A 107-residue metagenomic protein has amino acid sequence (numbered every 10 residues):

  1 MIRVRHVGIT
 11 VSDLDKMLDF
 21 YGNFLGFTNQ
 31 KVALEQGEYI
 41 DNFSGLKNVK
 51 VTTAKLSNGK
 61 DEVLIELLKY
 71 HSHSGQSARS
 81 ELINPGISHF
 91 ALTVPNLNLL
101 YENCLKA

Functional and structural regions predicted by a protein language model:
M1-I2, Q36, K47, Y70 (+2 more regions): General secondary-structure edge motif
I2-H6, V51, P85-H89: Short, solvent-exposed beta-strand edge segments and adjacent coil->beta transition regions
T10-E62, L99, K106: Core segments of cupin and vicinal oxygen chelate
V11-D15, Q30, G59-L64, K69-A107: Vicinal oxygen chelate
